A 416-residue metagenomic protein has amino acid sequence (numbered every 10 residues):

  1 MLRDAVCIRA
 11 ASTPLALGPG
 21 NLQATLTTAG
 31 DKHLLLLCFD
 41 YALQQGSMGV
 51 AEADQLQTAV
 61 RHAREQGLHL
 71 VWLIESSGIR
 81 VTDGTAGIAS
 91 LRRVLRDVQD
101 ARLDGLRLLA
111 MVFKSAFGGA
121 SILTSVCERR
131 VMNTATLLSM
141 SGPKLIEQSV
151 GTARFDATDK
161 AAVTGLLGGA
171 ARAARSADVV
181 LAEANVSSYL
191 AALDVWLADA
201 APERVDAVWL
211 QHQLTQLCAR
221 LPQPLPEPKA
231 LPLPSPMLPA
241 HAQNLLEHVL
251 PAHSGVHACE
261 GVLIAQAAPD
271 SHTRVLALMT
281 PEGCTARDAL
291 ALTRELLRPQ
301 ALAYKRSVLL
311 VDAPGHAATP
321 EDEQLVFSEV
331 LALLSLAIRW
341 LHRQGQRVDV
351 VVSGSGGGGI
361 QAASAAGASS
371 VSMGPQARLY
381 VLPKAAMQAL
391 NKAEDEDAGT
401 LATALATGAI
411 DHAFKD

Functional and structural regions predicted by a protein language model:
M1-D31, L190-C284: Intrinsically disordered, low-complexity segments enriched in small/flexible residues
A24-G46, P143-I146, V150-F155, P383: Long, low-complexity, intrinsically disordered polar/charged segments
T27-D40, D54-V81, D270-T280, L290-E321: A structural preference for short, pocket-lining loop segments at secondary-structure junctions
Y41-L43, P281, G374-P375: Short active-site-proximal "capping" loops at secondary-structure junctions
Q44-A51, T82-A86, E282-R287, E321-S328: Flexible beta-alpha connector loops of hexameric P-loop NTPases
E52-A53, L91, A289, L331: A conditional alpha-helix N-cap/helix-loop micro-motif detector
A59-A63, V98, L193-A200, L246-V249 (+2 more regions): Hydrophobic, Leu/Ile/Phe/Ala-enriched alpha-helical segments that form helix-helix packing faces
S76-V205, G315-D416: Conserved catalytic cores of soluble enzyme domains, especially glycine-rich substrate-binding beta-alpha loops
